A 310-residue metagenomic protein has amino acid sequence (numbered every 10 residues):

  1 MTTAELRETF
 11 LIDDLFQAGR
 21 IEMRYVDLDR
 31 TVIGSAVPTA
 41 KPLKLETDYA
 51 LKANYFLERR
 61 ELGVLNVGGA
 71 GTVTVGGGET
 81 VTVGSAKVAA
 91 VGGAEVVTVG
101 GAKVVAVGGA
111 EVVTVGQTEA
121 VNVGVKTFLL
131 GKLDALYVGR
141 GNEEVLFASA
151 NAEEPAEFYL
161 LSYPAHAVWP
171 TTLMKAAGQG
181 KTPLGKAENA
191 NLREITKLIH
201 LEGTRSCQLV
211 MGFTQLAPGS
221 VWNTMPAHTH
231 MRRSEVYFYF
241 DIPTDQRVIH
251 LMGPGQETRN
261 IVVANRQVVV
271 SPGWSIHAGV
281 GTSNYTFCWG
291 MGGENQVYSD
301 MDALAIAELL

Functional and structural regions predicted by a protein language model:
M1-T31: Non-cleavable N-terminal signal-anchor transmembrane helices
G19-A53, A190-E235: A short glycine-rich, His/Asp/Glu-containing loop-to-beta-strand
Y25-P42, L51-G78, G108-A110, V115-G124 (+1 more regions): Glycine- and acidic-residue-biased ligand/ion/polar-headgroup-sensing regions
V75-G78, G84, A90-G92, V121-K181: Hydrophobic alpha-helical segments and helix pairs
E79-T118: Long, intrinsically disordered low-complexity tandem-repeat segments
G84, A90-G92, G116, L130-A150 (+2 more regions): Conserved metal-binding segment of the jelly-roll/cupin
A150-R193, G253, C288-L310: Double-stranded beta-helix
D245-L310: Acidic/histidine-enriched, beta-strand-rich ligand/metal-binding domains
